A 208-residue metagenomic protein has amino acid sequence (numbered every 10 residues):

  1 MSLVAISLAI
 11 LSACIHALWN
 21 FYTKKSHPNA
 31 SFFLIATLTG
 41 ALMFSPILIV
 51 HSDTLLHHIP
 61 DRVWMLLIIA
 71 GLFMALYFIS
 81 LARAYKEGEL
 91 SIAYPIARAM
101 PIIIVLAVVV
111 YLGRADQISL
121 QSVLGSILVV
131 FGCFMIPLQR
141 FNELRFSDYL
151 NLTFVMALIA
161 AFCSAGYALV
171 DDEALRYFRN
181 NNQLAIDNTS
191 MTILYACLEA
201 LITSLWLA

Functional and structural regions predicted by a protein language model:
M1-S31, L76, S147-L201: Glycine-/small-residue-enriched transmembrane alpha-helix faces in small-molecule transporters and effluxers
A5-I10, I35, L48, L55-S80 (+2 more regions): Loop-to-transmembrane-helix transition segments
I15-N29, A75-I92, C133-S147, S204-A208: C-terminal ends of transmembrane helices
H27-T39, G88-P101, S122-I127, S147-I159: Cytoplasmic-side transmembrane-helix entry/capping segments in multi-pass membrane proteins
P28-F32, S80-I96, R114-Q117, F178-Q183: Structural motif at transmembrane-helix junctions in multi-pass transporters
T39-F44, I96-Y111, I202: Alpha-helical transmembrane segments of compact multi-pass small-molecule transporters, enriched in specific families
F44, V105-V110, S119-R140: Hydrophobic transmembrane alpha-helices of multi-pass small-molecule transport proteins
H51-R62, Y111-I118, L144-R145, V170-S190: Membrane-interface helix termini and inter-helical loops of multi-pass transporters
